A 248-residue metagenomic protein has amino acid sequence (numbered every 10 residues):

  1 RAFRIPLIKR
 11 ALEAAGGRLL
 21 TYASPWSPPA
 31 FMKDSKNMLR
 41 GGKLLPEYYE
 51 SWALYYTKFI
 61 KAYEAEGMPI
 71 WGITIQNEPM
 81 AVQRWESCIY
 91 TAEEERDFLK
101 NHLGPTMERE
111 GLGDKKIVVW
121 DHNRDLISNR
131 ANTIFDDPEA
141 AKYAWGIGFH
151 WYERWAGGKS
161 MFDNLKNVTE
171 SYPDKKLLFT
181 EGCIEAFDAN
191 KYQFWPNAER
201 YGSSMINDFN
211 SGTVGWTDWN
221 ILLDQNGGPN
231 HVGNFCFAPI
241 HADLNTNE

Functional and structural regions predicted by a protein language model:
R1-W71, T91, D97, N101 (+1 more regions): N-terminal catalytic cores of secreted or lumenal carbohydrate-active enzymes
K9, K166, I206: Active-site phosphate/pyrophosphate- and oxyanion-stabilizing loops and adjacent acidic/basic residues in soluble
T21, I73, I147, D208 (+1 more regions): Conserved, mostly hydrophobic/aromatic
S24-P28, T74-N77, D121-R124, N220-L223: Short, solvent-exposed turn/loop segments enriched in Gly/Ser/Thr/Pro and often Arg
M32-M38, R84-S87, N129-A131, A189-Y192 (+1 more regions): Short acidic, glycine/serine/threonine-rich loops at helix termini
E50-G72, P79-A189, E199: Active-site neighborhood of glycoside hydrolase catalytic domains
F179-E248: Aromatic/acidic polysaccharide-binding cleft in carbohydrate-active enzymes
